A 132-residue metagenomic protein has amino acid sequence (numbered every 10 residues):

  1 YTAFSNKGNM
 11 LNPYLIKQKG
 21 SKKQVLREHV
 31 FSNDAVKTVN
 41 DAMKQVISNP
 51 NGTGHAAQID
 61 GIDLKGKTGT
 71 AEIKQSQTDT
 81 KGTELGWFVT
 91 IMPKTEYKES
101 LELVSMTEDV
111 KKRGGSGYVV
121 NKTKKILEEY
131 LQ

Functional and structural regions predicted by a protein language model:
Y1-E28, N49-Q132: Active-site beta-strand/loop architecture of penicillin-binding DD-peptidases
Q24-P50: C-terminal beta-signal and terminal closure region of outer-membrane beta-barrel proteins
